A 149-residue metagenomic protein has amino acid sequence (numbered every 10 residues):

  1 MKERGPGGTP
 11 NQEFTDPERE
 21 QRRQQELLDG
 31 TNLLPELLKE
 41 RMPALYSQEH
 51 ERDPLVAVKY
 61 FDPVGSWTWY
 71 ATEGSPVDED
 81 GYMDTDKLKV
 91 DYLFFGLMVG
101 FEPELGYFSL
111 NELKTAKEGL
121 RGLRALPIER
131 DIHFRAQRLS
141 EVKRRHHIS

Functional and structural regions predicted by a protein language model:
M1-P63, H147-S149: N-terminal domain-onset segments
K2, Q12-P17, M83-T85, V90 (+3 more regions): Intrinsic disorder/low-complexity signal
E3-P6, L28, E79, F94 (+2 more regions): Intrinsically disordered, low-complexity segments enriched in small/polar residues
E40-H50, A71-L88: Short linear motifs in intrinsically disordered
L55, S66, D91-L93: Extracellular structured ligand-interaction cores
A57-D78: Hydrophobic/aromatic-rich, well-ordered segments within soluble, folded domains that form packed cores
D80-E102: Catalytic Cys-His active-site segments of thiol-dependent hydrolases/isopeptidases
G96, F101-S149: Helix-rich interaction surfaces within compact, conserved domain-sized segments that mediate assembly or partner
